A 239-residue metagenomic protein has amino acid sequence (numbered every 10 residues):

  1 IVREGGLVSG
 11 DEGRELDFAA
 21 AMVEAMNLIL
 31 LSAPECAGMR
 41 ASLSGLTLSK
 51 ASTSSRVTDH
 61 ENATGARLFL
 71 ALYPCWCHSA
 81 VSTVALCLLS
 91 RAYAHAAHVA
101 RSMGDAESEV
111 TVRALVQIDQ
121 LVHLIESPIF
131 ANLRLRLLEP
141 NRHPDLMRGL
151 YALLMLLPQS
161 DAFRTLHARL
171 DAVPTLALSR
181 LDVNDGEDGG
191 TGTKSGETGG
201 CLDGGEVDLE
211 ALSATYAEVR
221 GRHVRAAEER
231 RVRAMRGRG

Functional and structural regions predicted by a protein language model:
I1-G239: Eukaryotic scaffolding regions of large macromolecular assemblies
